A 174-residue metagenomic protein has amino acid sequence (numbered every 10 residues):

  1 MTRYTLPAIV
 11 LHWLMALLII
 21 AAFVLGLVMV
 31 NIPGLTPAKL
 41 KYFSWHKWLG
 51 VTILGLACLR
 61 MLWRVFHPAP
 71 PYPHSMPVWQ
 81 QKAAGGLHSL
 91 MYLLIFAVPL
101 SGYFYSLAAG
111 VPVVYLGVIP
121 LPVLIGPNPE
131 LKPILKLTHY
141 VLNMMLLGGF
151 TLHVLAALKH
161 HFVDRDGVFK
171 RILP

Functional and structural regions predicted by a protein language model:
M1-P174: Membrane-embedded alpha-helical bundles that constitute the cytochrome b-like, heme-associated redox core of multi-pass
